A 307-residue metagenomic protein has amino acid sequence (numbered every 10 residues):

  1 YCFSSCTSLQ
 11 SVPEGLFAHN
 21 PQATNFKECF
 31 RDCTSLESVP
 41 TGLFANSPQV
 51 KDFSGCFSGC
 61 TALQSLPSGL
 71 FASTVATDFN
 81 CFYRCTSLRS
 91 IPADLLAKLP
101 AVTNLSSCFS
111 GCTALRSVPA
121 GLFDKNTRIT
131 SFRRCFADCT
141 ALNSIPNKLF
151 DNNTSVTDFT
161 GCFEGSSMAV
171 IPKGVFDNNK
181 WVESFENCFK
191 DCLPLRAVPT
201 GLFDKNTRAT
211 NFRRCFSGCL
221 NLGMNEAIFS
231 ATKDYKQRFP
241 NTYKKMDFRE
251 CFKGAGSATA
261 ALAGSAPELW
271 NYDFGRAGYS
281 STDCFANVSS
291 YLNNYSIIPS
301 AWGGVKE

Functional and structural regions predicted by a protein language model:
Y1-E307: Negatively charged
